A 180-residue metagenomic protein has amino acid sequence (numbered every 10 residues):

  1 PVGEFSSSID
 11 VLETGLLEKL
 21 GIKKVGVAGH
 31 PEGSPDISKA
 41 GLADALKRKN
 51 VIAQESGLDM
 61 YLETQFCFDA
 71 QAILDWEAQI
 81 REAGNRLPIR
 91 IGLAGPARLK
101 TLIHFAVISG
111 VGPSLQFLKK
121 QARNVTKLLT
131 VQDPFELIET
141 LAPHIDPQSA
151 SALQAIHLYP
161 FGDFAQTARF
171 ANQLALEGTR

Functional and structural regions predicted by a protein language model:
P1-S7, I37, T64-Q79, F161-Q166: Active-site glycine- and acidic-residue-rich loops that bind and position anionic ligands or nucleotide-like cofactors
G3-I52, E82-D146, G162, L174-R180: Active-site pocket-lining/capping segments in soluble small-molecule metabolic enzymes
Y61-D69, I91, I156: Conserved strand-turn element in the central/C-terminal portion of the radical SAM core barrel that lines
P147-Q154: Flexible, glycine/charged-enriched surface loops at secondary-structure junctions
Q154-P160: Conserved active-site loop/cleft motifs that coordinate metal ions or position small ligands
R169: Histidine-acidic metal/acid-base catalytic patches
